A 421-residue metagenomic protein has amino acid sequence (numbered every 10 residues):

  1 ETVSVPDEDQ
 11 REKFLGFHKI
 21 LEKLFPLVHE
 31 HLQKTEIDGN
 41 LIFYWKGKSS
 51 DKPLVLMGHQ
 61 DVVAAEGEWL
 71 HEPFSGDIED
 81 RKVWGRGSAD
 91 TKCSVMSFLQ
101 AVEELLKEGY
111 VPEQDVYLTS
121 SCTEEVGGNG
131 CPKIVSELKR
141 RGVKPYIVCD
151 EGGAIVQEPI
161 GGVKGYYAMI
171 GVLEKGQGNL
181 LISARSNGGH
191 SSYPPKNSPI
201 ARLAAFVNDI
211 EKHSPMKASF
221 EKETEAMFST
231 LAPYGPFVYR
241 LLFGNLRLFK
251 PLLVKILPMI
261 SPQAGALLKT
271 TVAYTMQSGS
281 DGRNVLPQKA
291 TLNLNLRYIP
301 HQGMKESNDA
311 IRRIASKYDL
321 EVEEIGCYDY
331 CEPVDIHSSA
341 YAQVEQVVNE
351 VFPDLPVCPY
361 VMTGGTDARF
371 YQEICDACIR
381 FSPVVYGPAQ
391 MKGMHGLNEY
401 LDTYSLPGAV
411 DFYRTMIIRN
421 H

Functional and structural regions predicted by a protein language model:
T2-R86, K107-Q114: Acidic/His- and Gly-rich active-site-bordering loop/insert found across diverse amide/peptide-bond hydrolases
H29, K34-D38, I42-Y44, S49-D51 (+5 more regions): An extended, acidic, His-containing surface patch that forms the Zn2+-binding/catalytic region of metallohydrolases
Q60-D61, I210-P215, R312-L320: A common structural junction motif
H71, E113, V143-K144, G165 (+3 more regions): Short, solvent-exposed loop/turn segments at the edges of secondary structure
V83, A89-M169: Acidic/histidine-rich catalytic neighborhood of metal-dependent amide-processing enzymes
C131-E137, S192-M216: A short core secondary-structure module
A184, L296-Y298: Hydrophobic beta-strand positions in extracellular immunoglobulin-like domains
N197, S307-A315: Short amphipathic alpha-helices in soluble, non-transmembrane regions that often serve as interface/regulatory elements
